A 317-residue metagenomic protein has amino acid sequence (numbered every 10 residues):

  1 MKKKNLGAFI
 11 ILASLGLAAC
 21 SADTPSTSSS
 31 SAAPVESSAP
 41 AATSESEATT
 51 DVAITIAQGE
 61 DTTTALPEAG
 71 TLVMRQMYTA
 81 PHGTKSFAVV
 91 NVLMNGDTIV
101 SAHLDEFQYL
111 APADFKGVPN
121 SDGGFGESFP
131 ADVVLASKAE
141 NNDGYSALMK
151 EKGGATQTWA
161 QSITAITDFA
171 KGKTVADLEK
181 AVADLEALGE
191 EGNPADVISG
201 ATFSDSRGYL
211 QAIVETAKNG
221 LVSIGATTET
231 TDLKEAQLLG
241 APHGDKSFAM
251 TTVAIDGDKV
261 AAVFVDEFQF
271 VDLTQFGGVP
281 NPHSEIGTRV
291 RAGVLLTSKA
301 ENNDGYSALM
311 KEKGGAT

Functional and structural regions predicted by a protein language model:
M1-F9: Bacterial Sec-dependent N-terminal signal peptides
G7-A8, A32, T49-A53: Low-complexity, intrinsically disordered short peptide segments enriched in small/polar/basic residues
I10-S14: Hydrophobic helical h-region of N-terminal Sec-dependent signal peptides in bacterial secretory/periplasmic proteins
G16-A19: C-terminal motif of bacterial Sec signal peptides marking the signal peptidase cleavage site
S21-A48: Short, low-complexity, disordered segments immediately C-terminal to signal peptides in bacterial exported proteins
S21-D23, T50-E60, A65: Long, low-complexity intrinsically disordered regions enriched in Ser/Thr, Asp/Glu, Pro/Gly
G59, L66-M74, Y78-L233, G240-T317: Active-site- and interface-proximal helix/loop "cap" or "latch" segments in soluble metabolic and energy-transducing
